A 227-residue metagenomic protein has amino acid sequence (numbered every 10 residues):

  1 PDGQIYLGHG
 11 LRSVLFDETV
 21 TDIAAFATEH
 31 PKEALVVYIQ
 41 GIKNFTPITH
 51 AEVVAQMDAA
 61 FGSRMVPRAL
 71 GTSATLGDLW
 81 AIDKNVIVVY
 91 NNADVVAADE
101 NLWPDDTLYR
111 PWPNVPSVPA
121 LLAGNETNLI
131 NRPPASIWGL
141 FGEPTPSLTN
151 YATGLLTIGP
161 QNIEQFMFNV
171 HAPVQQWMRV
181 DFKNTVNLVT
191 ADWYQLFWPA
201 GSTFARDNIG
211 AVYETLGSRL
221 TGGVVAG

Functional and structural regions predicted by a protein language model:
D2-G227: Catalytic cores of phosphodiester-bond hydrolases, prominently lipid phosphodiesterases
